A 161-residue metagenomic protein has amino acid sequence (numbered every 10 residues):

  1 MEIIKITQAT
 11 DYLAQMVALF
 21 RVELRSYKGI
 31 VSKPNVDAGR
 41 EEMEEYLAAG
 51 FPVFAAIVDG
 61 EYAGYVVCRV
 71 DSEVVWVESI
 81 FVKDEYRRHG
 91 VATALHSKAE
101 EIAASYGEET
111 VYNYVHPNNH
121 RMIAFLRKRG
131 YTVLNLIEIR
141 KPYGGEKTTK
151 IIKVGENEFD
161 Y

Functional and structural regions predicted by a protein language model:
M1-A18: A short beta-loop-alpha structural element at the N-terminal edge of CoA-dependent acyl/N-acetyltransferase catalytic
R21-M43: Conserved GNAT-fold acetyl-CoA-binding loop/helix
M43-A55, G64, W76: A short helix-loop-beta-strand connector motif used in the catalytic cores of GNAT acetyltransferases and, in some
E61-G64, R121, V133: Glycine-rich acetyl-CoA-binding "A-motif" of GNAT/NAT acetyltransferases
R69-E78, R87, L134: A conserved beta-turn-beta hairpin within the catalytic core of GNAT-like acetyltransferases that forms part
V82, R88-E101, H120, A124 (+1 more regions): Conserved acetyl-CoA-binding loop-helix of GNAT-fold acetyltransferases
A103-V115: Conserved GNAT acetyl-CoA-binding A-motif
N113-M122, G144: Conserved beta-strand-loop-alpha-helix junction that forms the acyl-donor binding cleft
